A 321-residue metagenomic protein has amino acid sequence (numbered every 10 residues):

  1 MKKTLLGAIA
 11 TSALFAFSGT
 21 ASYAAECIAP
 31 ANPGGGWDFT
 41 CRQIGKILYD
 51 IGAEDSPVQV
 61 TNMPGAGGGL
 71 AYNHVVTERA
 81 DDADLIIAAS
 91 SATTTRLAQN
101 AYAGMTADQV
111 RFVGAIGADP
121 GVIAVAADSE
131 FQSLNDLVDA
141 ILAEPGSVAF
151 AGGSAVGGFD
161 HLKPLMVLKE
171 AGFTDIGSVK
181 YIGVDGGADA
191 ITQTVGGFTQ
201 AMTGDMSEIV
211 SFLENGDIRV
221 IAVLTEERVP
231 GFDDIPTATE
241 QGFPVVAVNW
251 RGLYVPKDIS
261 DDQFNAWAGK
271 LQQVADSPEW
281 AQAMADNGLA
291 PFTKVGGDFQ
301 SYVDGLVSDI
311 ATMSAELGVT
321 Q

Functional and structural regions predicted by a protein language model:
M1-I9: Bacterial N-terminal signal peptides that target proteins for export
L14-S22: C-terminal segment of classical bacterial N-terminal signal peptides
Y23-D108, F173-A201, T293-K294, E316-Q321: N-terminal (or domain-start) structured segment
D50-G52, H74-L85, L97-D189, R251-A283: Hinge/capping helix and adjacent helix->loop/strand transition within the periplasmic-binding protein
S91-A101, L165-G172, Q200-D233, A311: A ligand-binding cleft/hinge motif common to bilobed small-molecule-binding domains
A115-V122, A222-K257: Periplasmic-binding protein-like
D261-Q321: An extracytoplasmic/periplasmic, membrane-proximal ligand-sensing/linker region
